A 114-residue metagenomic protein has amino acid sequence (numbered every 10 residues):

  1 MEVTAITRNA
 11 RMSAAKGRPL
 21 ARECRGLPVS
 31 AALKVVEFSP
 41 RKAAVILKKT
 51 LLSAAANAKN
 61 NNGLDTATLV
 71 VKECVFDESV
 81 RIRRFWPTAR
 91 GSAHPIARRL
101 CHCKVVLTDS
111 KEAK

Functional and structural regions predicted by a protein language model:
M1-E23, L27-K114: Structured, basic alpha/beta domains of bacterial-type, RNA-associated proteins
